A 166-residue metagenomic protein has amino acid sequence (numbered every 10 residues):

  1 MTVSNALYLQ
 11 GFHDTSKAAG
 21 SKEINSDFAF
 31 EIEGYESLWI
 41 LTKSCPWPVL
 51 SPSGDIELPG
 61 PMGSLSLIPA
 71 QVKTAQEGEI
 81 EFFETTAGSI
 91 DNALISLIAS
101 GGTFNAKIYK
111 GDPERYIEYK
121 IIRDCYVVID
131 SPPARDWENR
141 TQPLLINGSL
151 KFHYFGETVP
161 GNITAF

Functional and structural regions predicted by a protein language model:
M1-T86, R123-L145: Solvent-exposed edge beta-strands and adjacent loop segments that serve as assembly or binding interfaces
G34, F82-T86, K110-D112, F152-G156: Beta-strand elements of well-folded, non-transmembrane domains
L67, A93-L94: Short acidic alpha-helical/loop segments enriched in Asp/Glu that coordinate divalent cations
Q76-G78, G102-K107, I146-G148: Generic beta-strand structural signal
G88-A93, V159: Short, conserved charged micro-motifs
L94-Y119: Short, acidic/charged, Gly/Pro-enriched secondary-structure junctions
R115-I121, T158-N162: Short conserved catalytic/interaction loops centered on acidic-Pro-aromatic/His motifs
L145-F166: Protruding loop/beta-arch "assembly-hinge" segments enriched in small, turn-prone residues
